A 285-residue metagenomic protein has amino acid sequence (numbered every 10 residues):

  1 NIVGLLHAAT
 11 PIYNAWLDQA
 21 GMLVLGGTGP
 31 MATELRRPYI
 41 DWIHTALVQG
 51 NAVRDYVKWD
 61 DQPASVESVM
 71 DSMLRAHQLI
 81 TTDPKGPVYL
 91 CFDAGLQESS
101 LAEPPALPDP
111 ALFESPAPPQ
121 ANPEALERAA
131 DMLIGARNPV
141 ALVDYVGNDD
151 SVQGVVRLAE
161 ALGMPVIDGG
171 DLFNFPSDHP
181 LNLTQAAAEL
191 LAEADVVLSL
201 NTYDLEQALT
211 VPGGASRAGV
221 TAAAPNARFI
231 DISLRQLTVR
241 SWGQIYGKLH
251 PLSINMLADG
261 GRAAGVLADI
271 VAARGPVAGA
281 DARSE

Functional and structural regions predicted by a protein language model:
N1-S284: N-terminal alpha/beta PP-like core and its mobile active-site loop of ThDP/TPP-dependent enzymes
